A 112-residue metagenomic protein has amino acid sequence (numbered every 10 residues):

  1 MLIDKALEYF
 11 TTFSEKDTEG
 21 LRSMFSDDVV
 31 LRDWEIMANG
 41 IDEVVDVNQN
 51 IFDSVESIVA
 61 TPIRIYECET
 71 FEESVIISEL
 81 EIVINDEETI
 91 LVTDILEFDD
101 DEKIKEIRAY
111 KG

Functional and structural regions predicted by a protein language model:
M1-S23: Short, low-complexity N-terminal intrinsically disordered segments enriched in polar/charged residues
Y9, L21-R22, V29, V44 (+4 more regions): Hydrophobic pocket/interface hotspot
E19, D27-Y66: A solvent-exposed, acidic/Ser-Thr-rich amphipathic alpha-helical stretch
D27, N85, D100: Short, ordered coil/turn segments that flank beta-strands lining enzyme active or ligand-binding pockets
I65-C68, L96: A structural signal for short hydrophobic beta-strand segments in well-ordered beta-sheet cores
T70-I76: A short, glycine/Asx- and small/polar-enriched loop/turn that sits immediately N-terminal to a beta-strand
I77-N85: Short beta-strand segments that buttress and anchor functional surface loops
L91-G112: Short beta-strand edge/turn micro-motifs at domain boundaries
